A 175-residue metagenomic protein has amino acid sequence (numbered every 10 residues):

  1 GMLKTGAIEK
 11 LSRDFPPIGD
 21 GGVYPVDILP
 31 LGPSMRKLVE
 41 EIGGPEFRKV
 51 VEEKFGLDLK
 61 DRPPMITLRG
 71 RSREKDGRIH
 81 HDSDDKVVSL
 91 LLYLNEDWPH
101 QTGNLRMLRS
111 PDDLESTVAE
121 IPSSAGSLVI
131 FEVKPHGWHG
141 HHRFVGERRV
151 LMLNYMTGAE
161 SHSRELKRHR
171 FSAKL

Functional and structural regions predicted by a protein language model:
G1-I130, P135-L175: Fe(II)/2-oxoglutarate oxygenase catalytic core
